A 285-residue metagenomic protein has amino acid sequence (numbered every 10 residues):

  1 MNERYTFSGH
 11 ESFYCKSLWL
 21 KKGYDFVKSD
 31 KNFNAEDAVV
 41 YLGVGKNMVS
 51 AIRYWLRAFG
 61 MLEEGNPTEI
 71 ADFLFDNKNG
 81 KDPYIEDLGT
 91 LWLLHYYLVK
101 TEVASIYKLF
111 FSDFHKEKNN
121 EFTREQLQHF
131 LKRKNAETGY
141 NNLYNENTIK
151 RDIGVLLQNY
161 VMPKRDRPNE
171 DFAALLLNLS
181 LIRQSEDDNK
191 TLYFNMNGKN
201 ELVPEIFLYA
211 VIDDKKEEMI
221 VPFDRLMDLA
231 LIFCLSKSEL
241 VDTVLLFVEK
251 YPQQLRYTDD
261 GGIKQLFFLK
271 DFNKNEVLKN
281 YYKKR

Functional and structural regions predicted by a protein language model:
M1-R285: Donor-sugar nucleotide-binding helix/loop cap in glycosyltransferases
